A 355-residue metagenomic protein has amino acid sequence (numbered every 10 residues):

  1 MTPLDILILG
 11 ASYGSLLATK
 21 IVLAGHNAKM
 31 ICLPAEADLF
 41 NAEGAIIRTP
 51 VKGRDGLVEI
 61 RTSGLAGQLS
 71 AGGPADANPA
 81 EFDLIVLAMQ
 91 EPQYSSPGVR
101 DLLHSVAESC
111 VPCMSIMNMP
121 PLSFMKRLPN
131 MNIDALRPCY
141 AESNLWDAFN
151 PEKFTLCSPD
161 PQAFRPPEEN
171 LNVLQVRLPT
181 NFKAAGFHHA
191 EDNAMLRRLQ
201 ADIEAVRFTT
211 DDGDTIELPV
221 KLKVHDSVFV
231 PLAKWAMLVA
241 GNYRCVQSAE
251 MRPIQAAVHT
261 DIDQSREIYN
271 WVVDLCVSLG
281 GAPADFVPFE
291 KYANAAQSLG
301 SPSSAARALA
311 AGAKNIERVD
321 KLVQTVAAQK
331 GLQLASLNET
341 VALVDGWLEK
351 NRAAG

Functional and structural regions predicted by a protein language model:
M1-K52, L122-S123, P219: NAD(P)+-binding Rossmann beta1-loop-alpha1 motif at the extreme N-terminus of oxidoreductases
T2, E168-T180, A194, R198 (+2 more regions): NAD(P)-dependent Rossmann-like dehydrogenase/reductase catalytic/cofactor-binding core
D5, L84-Q93, P283, V319: Domain-wide signal for the mature, well-folded portions of proteins, strongly enriched in nucleus-encoded organellar
L17-A18, S96-V99, F124-K126: Short glycine-/acidic-enriched loop or helix-start segments at secondary-structure transitions that form or flank
A18, A37, V99-H104, Q324: Short amphipathic alpha-helical segments and helix-helix/interface helices
K29-F82, L103: Conserved N-terminal Rossmann-fold NAD(P) cofactor-binding segment
D76-P121: Rossmann-fold NAD(P) dinucleotide-binding segment
A80, M114-G241: Rossmann-fold dinucleotide-binding core
